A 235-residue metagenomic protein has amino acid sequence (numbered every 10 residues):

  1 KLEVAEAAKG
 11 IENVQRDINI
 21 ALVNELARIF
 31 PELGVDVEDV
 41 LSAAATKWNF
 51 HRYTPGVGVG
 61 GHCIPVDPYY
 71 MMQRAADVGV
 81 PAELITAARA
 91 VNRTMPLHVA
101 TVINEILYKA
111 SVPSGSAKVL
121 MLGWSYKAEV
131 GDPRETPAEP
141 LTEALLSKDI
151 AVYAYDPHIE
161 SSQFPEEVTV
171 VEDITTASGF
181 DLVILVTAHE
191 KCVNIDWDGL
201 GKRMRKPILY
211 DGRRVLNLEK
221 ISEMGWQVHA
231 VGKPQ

Functional and structural regions predicted by a protein language model:
K1-Q235: Structural/interface elements that position substrates and couple domains in central-metabolism enzymes
